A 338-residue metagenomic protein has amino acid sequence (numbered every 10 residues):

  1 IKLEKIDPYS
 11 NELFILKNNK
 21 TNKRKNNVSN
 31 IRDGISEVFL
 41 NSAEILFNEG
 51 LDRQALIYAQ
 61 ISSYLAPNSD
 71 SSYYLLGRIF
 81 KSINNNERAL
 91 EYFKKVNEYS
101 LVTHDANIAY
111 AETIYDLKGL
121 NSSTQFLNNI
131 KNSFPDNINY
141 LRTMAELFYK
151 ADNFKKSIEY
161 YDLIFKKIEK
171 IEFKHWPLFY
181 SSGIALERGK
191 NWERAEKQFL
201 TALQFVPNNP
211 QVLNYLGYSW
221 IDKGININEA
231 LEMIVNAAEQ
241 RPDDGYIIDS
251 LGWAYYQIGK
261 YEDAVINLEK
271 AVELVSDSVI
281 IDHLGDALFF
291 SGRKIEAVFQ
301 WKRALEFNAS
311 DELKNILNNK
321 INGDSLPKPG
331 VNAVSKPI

Functional and structural regions predicted by a protein language model:
L3-I6, L65, E98-S100, N132-F134 (+5 more regions): Structural marker of alpha-solenoid helical repeat scaffolds
Y9-L13, S72, A106, Y140 (+6 more regions): TPR alpha-solenoid repeat register
E12, L16, N41, L75 (+7 more regions): Canonical tetratricopeptide repeat
K23-V38, E169-W176: TPR-adjacent "capping" and linker segments in tetratricopeptide-repeat scaffold/adaptor proteins
E44, R78, E112, E146 (+4 more regions): Residue-level recognition of tetratricopeptide repeat
N48, S82, D116-L117, K150 (+6 more regions): Register position in tetratricopeptide repeats
